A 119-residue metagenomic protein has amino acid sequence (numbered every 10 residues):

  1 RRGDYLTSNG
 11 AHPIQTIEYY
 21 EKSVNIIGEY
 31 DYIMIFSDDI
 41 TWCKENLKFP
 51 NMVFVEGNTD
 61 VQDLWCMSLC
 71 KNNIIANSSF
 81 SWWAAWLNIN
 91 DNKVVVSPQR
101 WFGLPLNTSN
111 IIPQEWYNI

Functional and structural regions predicted by a protein language model:
R1-D60, D91: Core catalytic architecture of nucleotide-activated donor-dependent transferases building glycoconjugates
S8, P13, S23, S37 (+4 more regions): Generic serine detector
E56-N58, Q99, E115: Residues at the C-termini of beta-strands that transition into short coil/loop
D60-N107: A donor-sugar binding/catalytic signature common to diverse glycosyltransferases and related nucleotide-sugar
G103-I119: Leloir-type glycosyltransferase catalytic cores
